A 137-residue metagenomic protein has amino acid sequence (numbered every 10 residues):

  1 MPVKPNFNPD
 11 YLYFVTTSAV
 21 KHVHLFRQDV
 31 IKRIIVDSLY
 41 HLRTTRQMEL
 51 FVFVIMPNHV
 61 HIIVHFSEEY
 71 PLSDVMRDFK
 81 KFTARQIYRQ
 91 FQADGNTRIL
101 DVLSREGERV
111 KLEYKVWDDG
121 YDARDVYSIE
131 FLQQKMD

Functional and structural regions predicted by a protein language model:
M1-D137: Short catalytic/metal-binding and nucleic-acid-binding patches
